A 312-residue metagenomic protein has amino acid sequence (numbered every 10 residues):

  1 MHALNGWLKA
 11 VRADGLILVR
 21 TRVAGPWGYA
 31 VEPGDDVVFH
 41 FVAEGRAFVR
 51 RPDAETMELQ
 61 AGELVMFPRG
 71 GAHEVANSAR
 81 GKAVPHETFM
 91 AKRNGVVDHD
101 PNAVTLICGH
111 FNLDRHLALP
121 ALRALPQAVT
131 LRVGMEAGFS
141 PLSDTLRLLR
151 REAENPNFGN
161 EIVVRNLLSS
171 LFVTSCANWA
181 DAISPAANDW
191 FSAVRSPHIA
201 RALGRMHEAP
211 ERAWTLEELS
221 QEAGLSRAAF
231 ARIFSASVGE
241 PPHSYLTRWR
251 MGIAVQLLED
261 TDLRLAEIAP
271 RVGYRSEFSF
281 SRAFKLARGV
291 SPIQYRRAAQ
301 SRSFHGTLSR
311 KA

Functional and structural regions predicted by a protein language model:
M1-L64, G71-H99, H116, L308: Generic protein-terminus/edge-of-domain signal
F39, R150, L203, G252-V255: Hydrophobic residues on short alpha-helical segments
V42, M206-A209, L257-L258: Short helix-to-turn junction characteristic of helix-turn-helix DNA-binding domains, especially the helix
T56, A213, D262-L263, F278: Residue at a beta-strand N-cap/secondary-structure junction
D98-L106: Glycine- and charge-enriched low-complexity intrinsically disordered segments
I107-L122, Q127-G204: An amphipathic alpha-helical interaction segment
S170, T174-A180, R201-G252, A269-A298: Basic/polar phosphate-binding segments, predominantly the helix-turn-helix DNA-binding elements of transcriptional
F304-K311: Intrinsically disordered or compositionally simple regulatory linkers and C-terminal tails in signal-transduction
